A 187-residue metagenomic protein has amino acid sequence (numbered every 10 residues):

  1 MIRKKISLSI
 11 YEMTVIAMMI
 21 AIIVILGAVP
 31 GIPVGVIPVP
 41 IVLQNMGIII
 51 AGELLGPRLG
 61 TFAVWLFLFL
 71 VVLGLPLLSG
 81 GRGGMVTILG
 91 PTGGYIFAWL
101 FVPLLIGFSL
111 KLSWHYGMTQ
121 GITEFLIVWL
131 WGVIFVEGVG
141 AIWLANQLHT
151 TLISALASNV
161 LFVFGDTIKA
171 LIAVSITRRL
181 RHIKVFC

Functional and structural regions predicted by a protein language model:
M1-T61: Hydrophobic transmembrane alpha-helices
I2-R3, I25, M85-V136: Short helix-perturbing small/polar motifs within transmembrane alpha-helices
R3, S7-Y11, V36, P40 (+9 more regions): Juxtamembrane/transmembrane-helix boundary motifs in multi-pass membrane proteins
V15-I23, I48, G52, A63-V71 (+10 more regions): Alpha-helical transmembrane segments in multi-pass membrane proteins
L26-P30, A51, L70, G74-L78 (+7 more regions): Alpha-helical membrane-inserting segments
G27-P40, L66-V102: Interfacial aromatic-anchored transmembrane helix boundaries in multi-pass membrane proteins
R58-L59, G93, S154: Residue-level recognition of membrane-helix boundary sites in multi-pass small-molecule transporters
W114, M118-C187: Membrane-embedded alpha-helical hairpins and interfacial helices in multi-pass inner-membrane proteins
